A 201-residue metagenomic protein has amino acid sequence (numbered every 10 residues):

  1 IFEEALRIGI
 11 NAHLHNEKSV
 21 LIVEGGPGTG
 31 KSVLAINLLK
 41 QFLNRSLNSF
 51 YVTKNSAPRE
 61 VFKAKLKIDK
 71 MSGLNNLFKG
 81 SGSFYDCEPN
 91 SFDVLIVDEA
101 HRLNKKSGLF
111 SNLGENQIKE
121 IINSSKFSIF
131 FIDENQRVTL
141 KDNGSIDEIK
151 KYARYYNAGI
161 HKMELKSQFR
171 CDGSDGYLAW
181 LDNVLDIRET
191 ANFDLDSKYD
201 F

Functional and structural regions predicted by a protein language model:
E3-H13, E24-T29, V33-L34, L38-A64 (+2 more regions): Conserved helicase motor core of SF1/SF2 NTP-dependent helicases
V20: Walker A (P-loop) ATP-phosphate-binding motif of ABC ATPase nucleotide-binding domains
A57-L77: Conserved helix-turn-beta segment of the N-terminal RecA-like "Helicase ATP-binding" lobe in SF1/SF2 helicases
N75-P89: Conserved alpha-helical scaffold flanking the Walker A/P-loop in AAA+ ATPase domains
